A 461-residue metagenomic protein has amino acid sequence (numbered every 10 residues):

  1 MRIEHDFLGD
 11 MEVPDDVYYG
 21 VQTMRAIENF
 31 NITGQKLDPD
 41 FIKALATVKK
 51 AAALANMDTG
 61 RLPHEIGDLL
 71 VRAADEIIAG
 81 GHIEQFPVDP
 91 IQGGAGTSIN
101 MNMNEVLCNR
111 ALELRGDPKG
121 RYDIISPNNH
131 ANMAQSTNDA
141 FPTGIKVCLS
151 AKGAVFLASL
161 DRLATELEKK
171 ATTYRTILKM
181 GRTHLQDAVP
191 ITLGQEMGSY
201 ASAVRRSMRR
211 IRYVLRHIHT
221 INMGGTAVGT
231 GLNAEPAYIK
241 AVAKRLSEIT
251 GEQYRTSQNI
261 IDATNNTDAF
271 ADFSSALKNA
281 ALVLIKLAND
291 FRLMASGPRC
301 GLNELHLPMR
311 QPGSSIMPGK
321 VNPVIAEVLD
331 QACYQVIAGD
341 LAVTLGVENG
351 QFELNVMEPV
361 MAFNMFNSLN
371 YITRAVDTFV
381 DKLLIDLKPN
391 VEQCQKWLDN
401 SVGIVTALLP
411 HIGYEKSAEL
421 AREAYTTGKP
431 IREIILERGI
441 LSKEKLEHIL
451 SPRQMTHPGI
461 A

Functional and structural regions predicted by a protein language model:
M1-A461: Conserved, well-structured ligand/cofactor-binding cores
